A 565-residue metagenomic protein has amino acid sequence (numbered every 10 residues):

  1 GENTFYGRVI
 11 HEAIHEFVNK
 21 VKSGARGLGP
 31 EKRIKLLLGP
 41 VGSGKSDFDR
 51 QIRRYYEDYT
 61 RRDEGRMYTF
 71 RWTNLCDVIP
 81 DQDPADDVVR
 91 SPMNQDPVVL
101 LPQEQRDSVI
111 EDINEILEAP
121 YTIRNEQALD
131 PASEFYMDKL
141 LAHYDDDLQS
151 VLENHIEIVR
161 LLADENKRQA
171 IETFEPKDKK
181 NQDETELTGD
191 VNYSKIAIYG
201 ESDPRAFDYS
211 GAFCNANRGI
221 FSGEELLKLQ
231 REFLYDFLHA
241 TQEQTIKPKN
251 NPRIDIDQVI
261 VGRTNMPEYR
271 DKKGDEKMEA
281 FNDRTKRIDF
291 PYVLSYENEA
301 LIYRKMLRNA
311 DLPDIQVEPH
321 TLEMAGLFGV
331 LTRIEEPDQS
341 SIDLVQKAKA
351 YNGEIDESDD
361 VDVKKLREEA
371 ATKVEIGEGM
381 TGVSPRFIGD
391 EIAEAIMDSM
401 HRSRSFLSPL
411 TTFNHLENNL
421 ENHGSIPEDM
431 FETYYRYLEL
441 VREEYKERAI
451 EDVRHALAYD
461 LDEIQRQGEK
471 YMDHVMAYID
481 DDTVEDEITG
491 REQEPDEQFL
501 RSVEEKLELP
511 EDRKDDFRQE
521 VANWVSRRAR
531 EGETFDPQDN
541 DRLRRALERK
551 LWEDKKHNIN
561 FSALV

Functional and structural regions predicted by a protein language model:
G1-V565: Conserved ASCE/P-loop NTPase catalytic core
